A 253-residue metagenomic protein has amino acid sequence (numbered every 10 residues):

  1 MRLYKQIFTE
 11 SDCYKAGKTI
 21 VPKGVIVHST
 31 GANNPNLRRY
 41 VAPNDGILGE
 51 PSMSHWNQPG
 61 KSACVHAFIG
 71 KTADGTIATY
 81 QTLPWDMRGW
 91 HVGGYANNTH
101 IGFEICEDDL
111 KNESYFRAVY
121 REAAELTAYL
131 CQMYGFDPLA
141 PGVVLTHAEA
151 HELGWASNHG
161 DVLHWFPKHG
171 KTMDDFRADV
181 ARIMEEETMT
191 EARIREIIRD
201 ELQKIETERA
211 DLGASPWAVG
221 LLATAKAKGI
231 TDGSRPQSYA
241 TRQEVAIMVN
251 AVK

Functional and structural regions predicted by a protein language model:
M1-F8, Y14-T19, D109-A192: Basic/polar, cationic surfaces and motifs that engage anionic cell-wall and phosphate/carboxylate ligands
M1-N97, V162-L163: N-terminal catalytic cores of peptidoglycan-degrading enzymes
G17-T19, P59, Y95, K111-E122 (+2 more regions): Extracytoplasmic/periplasmic, Sec-exported soluble proteins
G24, H100-G102, V143: Structural preference for beta-strand elements that scaffold enzyme active sites
S29, T127-G135, M184, G229 (+1 more regions): Sec/Tat-exported extracytoplasmic proteins
T30-G31, W85, A96-N97, I101-K111 (+1 more regions): Cell-envelope and extracellular/periplasmic
E187-K253: Short, solvent-exposed alpha-helical surface patches in non-cytosolic proteins
